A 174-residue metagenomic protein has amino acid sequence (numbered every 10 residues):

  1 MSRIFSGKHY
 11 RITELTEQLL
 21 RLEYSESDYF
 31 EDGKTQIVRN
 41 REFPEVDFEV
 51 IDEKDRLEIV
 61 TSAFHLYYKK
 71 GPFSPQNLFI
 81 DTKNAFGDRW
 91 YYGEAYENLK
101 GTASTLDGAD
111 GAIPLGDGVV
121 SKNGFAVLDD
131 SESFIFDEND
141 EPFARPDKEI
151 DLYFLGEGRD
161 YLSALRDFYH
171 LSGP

Functional and structural regions predicted by a protein language model:
M1: Short, Gly/Pro- and small/polar-rich lid/capping loops
K8-Y10: Extracellular glycan-recognition regions
I12, L20-Y24, E58-L66: Short, well-ordered beta-strand segments enriched in hydrophobic/aromatic residues
L15-K54, I80: A low-complexity, Ser/Thr/Gly/Pro-enriched, surface-exposed linker/loop concept that marks segments flanking
I51-P174: Catalytic and substrate-binding clefts that recognize carbohydrates or anionic sugar/phosphate headgroups
